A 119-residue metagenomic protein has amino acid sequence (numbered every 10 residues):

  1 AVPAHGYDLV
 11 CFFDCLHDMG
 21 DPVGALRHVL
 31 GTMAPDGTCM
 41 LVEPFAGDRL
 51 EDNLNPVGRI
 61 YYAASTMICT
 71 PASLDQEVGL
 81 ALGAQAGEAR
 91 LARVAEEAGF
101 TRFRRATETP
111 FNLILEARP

Functional and structural regions predicted by a protein language model:
A1-V10: A short acidic, Gly/Pro-enriched loop at the edge of an enzyme's catalytic core that lines a small-molecule cofactor
V10-C11, A95: Hydrophobic beta-strand segment of the Class I
C15: Hydrophobic adenine-recognition pocket in adenosine-nucleotide-binding enzymes
G20, A34, P119: Short conserved AdoMet
V23-P35: A short glycine-rich, Lys/Arg-flanked "PGG" loop and its adjoining helix->strand segment in the class I
C39-M40, R102: A short hydrophobic/small-residue beta-strand
V42-E97: C-terminal alpha-helical "lid/dimerization" subdomain adjacent to the S-adenosyl-L-methionine
V94-P119: Core SAM-dependent methyltransferase catalytic element
